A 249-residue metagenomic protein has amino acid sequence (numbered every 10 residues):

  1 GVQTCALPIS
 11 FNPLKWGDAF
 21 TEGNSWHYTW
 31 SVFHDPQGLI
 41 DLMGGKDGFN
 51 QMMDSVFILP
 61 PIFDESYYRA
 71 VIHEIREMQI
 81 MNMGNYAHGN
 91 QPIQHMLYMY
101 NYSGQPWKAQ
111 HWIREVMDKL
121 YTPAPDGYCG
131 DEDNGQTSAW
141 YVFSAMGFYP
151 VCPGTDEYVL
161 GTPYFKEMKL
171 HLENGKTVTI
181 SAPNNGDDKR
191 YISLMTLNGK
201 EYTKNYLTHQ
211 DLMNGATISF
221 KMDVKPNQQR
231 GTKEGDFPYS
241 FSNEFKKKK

Functional and structural regions predicted by a protein language model:
G1-L7: Short, small-residue-biased leader/transition segments that mark boundaries at the very start of proteins
P8-D18, G23-W30, W107-Q110, Q136: Gly/Pro-rich turn-and-neighbor structural signature
F11-N12, G17, T21, N50-F57 (+1 more regions): A post-motif C-terminal structural segment
F11-W16, V32, I72-E77, G89-I93 (+1 more regions): Short acidic (Asp/Glu) and glycine-rich catalytic loops that position anionic groups and cofactors
K15-Y28, R76-N90, G130-D131: Solvent-exposed loop and edge beta-strand segments that line ligand/cofactor-binding and catalytic clefts
S25-M43: A conserved active-site cap/scaffold subdomain adjacent to cofactor or substrate pockets
L42, F57-S66, Y86-H88, I93-K249: Non-catalytic C-terminal accessory modules of carbohydrate-active enzymes
